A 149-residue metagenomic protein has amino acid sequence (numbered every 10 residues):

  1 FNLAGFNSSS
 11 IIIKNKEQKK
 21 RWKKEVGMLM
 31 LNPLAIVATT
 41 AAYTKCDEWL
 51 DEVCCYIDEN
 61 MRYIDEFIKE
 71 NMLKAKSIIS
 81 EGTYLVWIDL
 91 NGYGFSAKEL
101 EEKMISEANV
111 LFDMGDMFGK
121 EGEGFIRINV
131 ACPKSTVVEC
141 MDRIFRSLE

Functional and structural regions predicted by a protein language model:
F1-D58: Conserved core segment of the aminotransferase class I/II
N7, V26, M61, R127 (+1 more regions): Short, cationic motifs built from Arg/Lys/His that form the positively charged side of catalytic pockets
K14, T44, D89-N91, A131-P133: Residue-level recognition of strand-loop junctions within catalytic nucleotide-signaling folds
G27, K74-A75, G115-F118: Short, solvent-exposed loop/turn elements at beta->coil junctions and helix N-caps that rim active or binding pockets
T40, C55-D65, S77-L90, G122: Conserved glycine-rich beta-strand-loop-beta hairpin in the small C-terminal domain of fold type I
I68-K69, M104: Hydrophobic C-terminal alpha-helix "anchor/cap" residues
G94-S96, K103-F112, F118-E149: PLP-dependent enzyme catalytic core of the Aspartate aminotransferase-like
